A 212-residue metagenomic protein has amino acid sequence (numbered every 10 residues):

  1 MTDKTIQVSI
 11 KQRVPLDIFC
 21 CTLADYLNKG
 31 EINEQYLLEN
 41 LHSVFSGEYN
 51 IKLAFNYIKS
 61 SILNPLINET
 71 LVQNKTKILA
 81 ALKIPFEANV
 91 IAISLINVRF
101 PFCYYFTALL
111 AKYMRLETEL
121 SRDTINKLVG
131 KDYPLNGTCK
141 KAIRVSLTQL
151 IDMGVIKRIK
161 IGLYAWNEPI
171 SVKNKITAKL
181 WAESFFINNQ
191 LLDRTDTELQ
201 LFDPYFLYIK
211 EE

Functional and structural regions predicted by a protein language model:
M1-V90, A108, L120: Eukaryotic partner-binding/assembly regions in large regulatory complexes
V14, I18-L27, I91-E119, K173-R194: Positively charged, polyanion-binding regions of nucleic-acid-associated proteins
I32-N40, L116-G130, Q190-Y205: Short acidic, hydrophobic short linear motifs in intrinsically disordered regions
F45-I51, K131-R144, F206-E211: Short, positively charged loop/turn segments that connect secondary-structure elements
K52, N56-S61, I143-G154, E212: Basic amphipathic alpha-helical segments that dock to polyanions
A81-N97, K160, W166-V172: Basic, amphipathic alpha-helix used for nucleic-acid engagement in HTH/winged-helix/SANT-Myb modules and analogous
K112-W181: Conserved binding-pocket/active-site segment within a compact domain
R158-E212: Accessory, usually C-terminal, subdomains that scaffold auxiliary metal cofactors
